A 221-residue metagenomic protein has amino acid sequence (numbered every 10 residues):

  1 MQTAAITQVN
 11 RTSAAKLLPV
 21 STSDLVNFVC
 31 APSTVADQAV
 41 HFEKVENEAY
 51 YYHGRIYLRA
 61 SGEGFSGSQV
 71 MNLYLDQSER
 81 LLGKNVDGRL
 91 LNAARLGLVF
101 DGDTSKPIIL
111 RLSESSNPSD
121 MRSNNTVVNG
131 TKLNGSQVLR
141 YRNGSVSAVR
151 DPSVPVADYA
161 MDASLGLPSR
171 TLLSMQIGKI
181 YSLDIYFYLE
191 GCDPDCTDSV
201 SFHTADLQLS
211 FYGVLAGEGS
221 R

Functional and structural regions predicted by a protein language model:
M1-L25, H203-R221: Short, polar/proline-rich extracytoplasmic segments that appear immediately after membrane translocation
M1-S21, R80-A160: A surface/secretory-pathway sequence property marking extracellular, secreted, or lumenal proteins enriched
P32-Q69, Y74-R80, G135-Q137, R142-R221: C-terminal, structured domain-capping segment
